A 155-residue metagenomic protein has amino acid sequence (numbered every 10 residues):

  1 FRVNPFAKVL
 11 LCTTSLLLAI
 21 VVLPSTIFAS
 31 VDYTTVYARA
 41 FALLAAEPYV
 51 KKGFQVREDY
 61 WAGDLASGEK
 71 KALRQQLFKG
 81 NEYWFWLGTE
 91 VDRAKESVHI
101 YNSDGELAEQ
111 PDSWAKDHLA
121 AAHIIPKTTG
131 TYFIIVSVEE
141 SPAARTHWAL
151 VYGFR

Functional and structural regions predicted by a protein language model:
R2-S15: Bacterial N-terminal signal peptides that target proteins for export
C12-T26: Bacterial N-terminal signal peptides
S30-F54, I100, T131-R155: C-terminal edge strands of extracellular/lumenal beta-sandwich accessory domains
R57-Y60, D104-P111: Surface-exposed loop/edge segments in extracytoplasmic proteins
D59-E69, S113-W114: Extracellular beta-rich ligand/substrate-recognition surface
A72-T89, F133-V136: Hydrophobic beta-strand segments within beta-rich accessory/binding domains
L73-R74, L119-I125: Exposed aromatic-hydrophobic patches
D92-L107: Short, surface-exposed beta-strand/strand-loop-strand elements in extracellular ectodomains
